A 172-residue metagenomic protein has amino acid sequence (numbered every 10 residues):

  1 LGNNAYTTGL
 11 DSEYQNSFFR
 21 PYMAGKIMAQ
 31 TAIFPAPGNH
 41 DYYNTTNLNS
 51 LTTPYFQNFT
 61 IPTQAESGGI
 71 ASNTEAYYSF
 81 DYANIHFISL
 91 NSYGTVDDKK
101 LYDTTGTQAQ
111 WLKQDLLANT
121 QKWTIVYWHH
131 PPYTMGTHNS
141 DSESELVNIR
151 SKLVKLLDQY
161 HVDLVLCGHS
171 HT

Functional and structural regions predicted by a protein language model:
L1-G2, N119-S140: Short acidic, glycine-rich surface-loop motifs adjacent to enzyme active sites
L1-T8, T31: Active-site metal-binding motif and surrounding structural segment of the metallo-beta-lactamase
G2-N3, G38-N39, H129, G168-H169: Active-site glycine-centered loops adjacent to acidic/histidine catalytic or metal-binding residues that shape
N4-A5, Y93-D97, P131-T134: A short, flexible beta-alpha/helix-coil linker loop
L10-T120, H138-N148, K152, L164 (+1 more regions): Extended active-site neighborhood of metal-dependent phosphoesterases/phosphodiesterases
I125-Y133, D163-T172: Histidine-centered catalytic micro-motifs
L157: A conserved, positively charged/aromatic
